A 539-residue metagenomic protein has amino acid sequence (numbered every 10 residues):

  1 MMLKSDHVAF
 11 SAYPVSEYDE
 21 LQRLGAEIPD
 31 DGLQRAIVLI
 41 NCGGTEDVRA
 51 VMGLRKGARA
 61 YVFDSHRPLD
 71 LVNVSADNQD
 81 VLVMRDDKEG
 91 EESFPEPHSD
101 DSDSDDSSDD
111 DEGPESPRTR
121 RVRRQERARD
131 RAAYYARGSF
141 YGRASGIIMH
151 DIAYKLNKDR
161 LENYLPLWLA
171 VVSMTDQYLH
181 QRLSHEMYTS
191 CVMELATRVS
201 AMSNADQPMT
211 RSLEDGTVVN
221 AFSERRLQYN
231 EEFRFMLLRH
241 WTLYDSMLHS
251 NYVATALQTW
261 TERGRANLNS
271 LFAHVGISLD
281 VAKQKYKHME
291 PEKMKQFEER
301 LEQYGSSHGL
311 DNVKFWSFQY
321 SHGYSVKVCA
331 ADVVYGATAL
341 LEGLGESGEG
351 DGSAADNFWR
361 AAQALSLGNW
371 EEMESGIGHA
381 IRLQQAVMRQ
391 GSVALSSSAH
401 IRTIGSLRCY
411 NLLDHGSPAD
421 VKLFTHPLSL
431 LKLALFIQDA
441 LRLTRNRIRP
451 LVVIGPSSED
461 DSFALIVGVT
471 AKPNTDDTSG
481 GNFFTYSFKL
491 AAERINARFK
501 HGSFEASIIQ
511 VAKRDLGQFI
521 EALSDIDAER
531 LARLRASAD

Functional and structural regions predicted by a protein language model:
M1-D539: Replace "Mg2+/Mn2+-dependent" with "divalent metal-dependent
